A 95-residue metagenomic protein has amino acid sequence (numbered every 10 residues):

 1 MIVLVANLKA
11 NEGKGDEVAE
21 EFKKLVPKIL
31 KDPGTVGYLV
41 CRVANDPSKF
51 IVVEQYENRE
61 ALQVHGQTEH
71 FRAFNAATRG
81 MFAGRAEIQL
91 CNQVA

Functional and structural regions predicted by a protein language model:
M1-G37, C41-F50, Q55-Q67, A83-A95: Short S/T/G/P-rich N-terminal loop/turn motif that feeds into the first structured element of a domain
F22, F74-N75: Hydrophobic alpha-helical core bundles mediating ligand binding, dimerization, or RNAP-core interactions
G66, N75-T78: Short, flexible helix/strand-to-coil boundary loops that buttress conserved ligand/catalytic motifs in alpha/beta
